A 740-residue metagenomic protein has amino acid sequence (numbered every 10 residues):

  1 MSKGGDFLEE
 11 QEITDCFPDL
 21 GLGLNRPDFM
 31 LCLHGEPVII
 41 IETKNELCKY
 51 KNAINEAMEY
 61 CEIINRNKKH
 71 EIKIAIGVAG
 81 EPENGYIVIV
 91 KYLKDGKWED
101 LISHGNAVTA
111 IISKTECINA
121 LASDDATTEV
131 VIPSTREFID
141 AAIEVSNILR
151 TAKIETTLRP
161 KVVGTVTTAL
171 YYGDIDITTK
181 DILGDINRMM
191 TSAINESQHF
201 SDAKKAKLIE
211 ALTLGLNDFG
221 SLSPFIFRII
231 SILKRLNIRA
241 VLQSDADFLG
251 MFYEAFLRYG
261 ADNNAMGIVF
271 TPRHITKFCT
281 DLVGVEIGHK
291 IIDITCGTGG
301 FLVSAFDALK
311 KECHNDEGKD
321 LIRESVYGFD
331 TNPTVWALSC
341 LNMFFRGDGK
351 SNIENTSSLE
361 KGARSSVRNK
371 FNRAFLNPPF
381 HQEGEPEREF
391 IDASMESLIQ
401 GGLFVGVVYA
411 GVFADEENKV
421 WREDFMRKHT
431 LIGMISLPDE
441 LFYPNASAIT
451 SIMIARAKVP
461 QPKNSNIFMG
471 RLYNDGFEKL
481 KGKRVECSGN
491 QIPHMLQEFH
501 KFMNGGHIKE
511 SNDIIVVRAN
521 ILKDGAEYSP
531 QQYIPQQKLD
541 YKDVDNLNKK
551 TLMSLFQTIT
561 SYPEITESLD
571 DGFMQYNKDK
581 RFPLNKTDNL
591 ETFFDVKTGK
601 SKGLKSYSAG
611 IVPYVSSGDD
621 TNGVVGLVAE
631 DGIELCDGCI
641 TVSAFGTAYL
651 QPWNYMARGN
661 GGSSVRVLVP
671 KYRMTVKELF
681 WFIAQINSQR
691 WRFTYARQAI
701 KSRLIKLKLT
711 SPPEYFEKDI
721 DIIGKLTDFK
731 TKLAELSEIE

Functional and structural regions predicted by a protein language model:
S2-G35: Active-site metal-binding core of divalent-cation-utilizing nuclease and nuclease-like domains
F29-L31, G35-E46, Y60: Conserved catalytic cores of phosphodiester-cleaving nucleases, focusing on short active-site segments
C32, E46, G105-C117, N355 (+3 more regions): A conserved structural/catalytic subdomain of Rossmann-like adenosyl-cofactor enzymes
C48-K97: Nucleic-acid nuclease catalytic cores
V162-G260: Long recognition/docking surfaces used for binding and targeting
M266-G384, R388-E389, E396, G401 (+1 more regions): Conserved S-adenosyl-L-methionine
M453, R658-R666, A696-K718: A short glycine-rich beta-alpha junction/loop motif
L627-Q685: A short beta-sheet element
